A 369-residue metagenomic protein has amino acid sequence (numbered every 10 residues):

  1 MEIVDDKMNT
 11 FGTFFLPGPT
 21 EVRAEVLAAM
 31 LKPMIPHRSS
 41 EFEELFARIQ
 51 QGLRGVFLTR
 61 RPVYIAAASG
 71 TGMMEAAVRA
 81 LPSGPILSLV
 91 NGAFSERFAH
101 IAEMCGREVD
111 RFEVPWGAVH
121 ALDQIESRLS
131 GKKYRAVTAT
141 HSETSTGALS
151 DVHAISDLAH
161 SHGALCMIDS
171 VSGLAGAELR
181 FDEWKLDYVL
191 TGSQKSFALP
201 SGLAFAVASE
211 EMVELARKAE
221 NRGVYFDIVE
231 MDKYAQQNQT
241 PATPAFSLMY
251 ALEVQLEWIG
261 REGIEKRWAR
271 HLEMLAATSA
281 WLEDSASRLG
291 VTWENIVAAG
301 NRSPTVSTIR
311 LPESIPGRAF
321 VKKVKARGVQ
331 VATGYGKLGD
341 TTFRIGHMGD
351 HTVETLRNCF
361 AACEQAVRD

Functional and structural regions predicted by a protein language model:
K7-G12, K337, T341-D369: PLP-dependent enzyme catalytic core of the Aspartate aminotransferase-like
F11-A67: A glycine-/small-polar-enriched, mobile loop at the entrance of the PLP active site in fold-type I
E21-V22, Q194-S279: Active-site C-terminal subdomain of aminotransferase-like
R48-F57, E257-N295: Conserved PLP-dependent catalytic core of the aminotransferase class-I/II
R60-L87, N91, S95-A99: Conserved beta-loop-alpha segment that forms the PLP phosphate-binding cup at the N-terminus of a helix
H120-A175, Y188: Active-site phosphate-binding strand-loop segment of PLP-dependent enzymes
D182-Q194: Conserved active-site segment immediately N-terminal to the catalytic lysine that forms the internal aldimine
G290-K323: Conserved PLP-binding catalytic core of the aspartate aminotransferase-like
